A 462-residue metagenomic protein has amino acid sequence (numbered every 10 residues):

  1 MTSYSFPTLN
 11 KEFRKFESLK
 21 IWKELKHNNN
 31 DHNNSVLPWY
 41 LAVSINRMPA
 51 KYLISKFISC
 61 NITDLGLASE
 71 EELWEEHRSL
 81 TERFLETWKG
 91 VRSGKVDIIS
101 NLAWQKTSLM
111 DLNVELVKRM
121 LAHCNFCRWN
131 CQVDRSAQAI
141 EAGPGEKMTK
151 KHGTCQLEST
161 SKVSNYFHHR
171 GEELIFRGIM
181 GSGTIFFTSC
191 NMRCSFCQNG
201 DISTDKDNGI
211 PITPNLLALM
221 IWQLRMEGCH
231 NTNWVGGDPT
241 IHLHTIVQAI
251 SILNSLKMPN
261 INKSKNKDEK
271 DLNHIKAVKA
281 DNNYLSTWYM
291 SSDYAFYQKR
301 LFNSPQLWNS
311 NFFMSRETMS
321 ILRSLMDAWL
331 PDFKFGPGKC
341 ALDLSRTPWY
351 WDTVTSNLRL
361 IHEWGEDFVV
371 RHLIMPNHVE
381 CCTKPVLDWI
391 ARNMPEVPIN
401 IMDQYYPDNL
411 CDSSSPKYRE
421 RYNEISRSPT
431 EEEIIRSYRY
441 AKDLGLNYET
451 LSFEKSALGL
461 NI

Functional and structural regions predicted by a protein language model:
M1-E141, H362-D367, L373-I462: Auxiliary Fe-S-binding modules of radical SAM enzymes
K106-H123, H168-F187, D205-P211: Ferredoxin-like iron-sulfur electron-transfer modules
F126-S161, R177-P211: Canonical Radical SAM [4Fe-4S] cluster-binding loop centered on the CxxxCxxC motif and its immediate flanking residues
T160-G183, L219-D238, L446-Y448: Short Fe-S-cluster ligation motifs
F187, N199, F333-K334, M402-Q404 (+1 more regions): Short loop/turn segments at strand-loop or loop-helix junctions that form parts of catalytic or ligand-binding pockets
D201-N208, D343-P348, R419-R427: Short glycine-enriched, charge-decorated loop/helix-capping segments at active-site entrances that position
T204-D207, W234, K263, E449-F453: Residue-level detector of family-conserved "landmark" positions at structurally sensitive sites
P214-S413, N423: Conserved AdoMet/S-adenosylmethionine-binding subsite of the radical SAM
